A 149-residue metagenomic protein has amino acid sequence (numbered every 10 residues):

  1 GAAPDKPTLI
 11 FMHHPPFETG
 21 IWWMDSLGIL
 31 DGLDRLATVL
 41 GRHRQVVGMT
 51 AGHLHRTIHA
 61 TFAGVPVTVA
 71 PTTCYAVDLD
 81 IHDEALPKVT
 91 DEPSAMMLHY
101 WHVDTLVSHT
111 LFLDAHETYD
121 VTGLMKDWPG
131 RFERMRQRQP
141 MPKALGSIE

Functional and structural regions predicted by a protein language model:
G1-T68, W128, F132-K143: His/acidic metal-ligating clusters that form di-metal
I58-E149: Binuclear metal-dependent phosphoesterase catalytic core
